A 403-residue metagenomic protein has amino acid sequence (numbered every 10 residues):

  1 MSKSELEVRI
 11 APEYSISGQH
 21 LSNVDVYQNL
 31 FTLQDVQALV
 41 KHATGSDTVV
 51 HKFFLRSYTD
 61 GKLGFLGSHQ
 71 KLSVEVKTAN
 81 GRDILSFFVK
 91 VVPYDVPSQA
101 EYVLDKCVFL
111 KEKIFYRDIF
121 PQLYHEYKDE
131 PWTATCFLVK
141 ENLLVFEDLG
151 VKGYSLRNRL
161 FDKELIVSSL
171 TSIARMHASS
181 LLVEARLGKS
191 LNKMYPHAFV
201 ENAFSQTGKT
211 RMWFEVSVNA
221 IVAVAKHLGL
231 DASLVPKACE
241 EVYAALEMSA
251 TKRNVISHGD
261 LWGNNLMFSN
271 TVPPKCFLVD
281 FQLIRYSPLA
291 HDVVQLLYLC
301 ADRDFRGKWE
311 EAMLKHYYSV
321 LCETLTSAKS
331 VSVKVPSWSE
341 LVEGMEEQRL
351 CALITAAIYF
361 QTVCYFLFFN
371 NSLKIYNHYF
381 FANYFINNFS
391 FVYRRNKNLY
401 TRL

Functional and structural regions predicted by a protein language model:
S2-E5, G153-H258, M267-V272, F380 (+1 more regions): ATP-dependent phospho-/nucleotidyl transfer catalytic cores
S2-F54: Juxta-kinase regulatory segment immediately upstream of eukaryotic protein kinase catalytic domains
H51-G61, A244-A245: Short amphipathic beta-strand and strand-loop transition segments with alternating hydrophobic
R56-E215, L289-A290, S327: Conserved ATP-binding subdomain of kinase catalytic cores across diverse folds
F65-A79, A238-L289: Active-site acidic catalytic loop and adjacent metal/ATP-binding pocket of ATP-dependent phosphoryl transfer enzymes
T78, L234, A238, K275 (+3 more regions): Plant-skewed but cross-kingdom recognition/interaction modules and surfaces
I114, D118, L283-S327, C351-N370 (+1 more regions): Active-site activation/catalytic loop segments of kinase-like enzymes and analogous catalytic loops in related
V145, K152, V200-W213, V342-L403: Short terminal or interdomain "cap/linker" segment that borders an active site or interface and mediates
